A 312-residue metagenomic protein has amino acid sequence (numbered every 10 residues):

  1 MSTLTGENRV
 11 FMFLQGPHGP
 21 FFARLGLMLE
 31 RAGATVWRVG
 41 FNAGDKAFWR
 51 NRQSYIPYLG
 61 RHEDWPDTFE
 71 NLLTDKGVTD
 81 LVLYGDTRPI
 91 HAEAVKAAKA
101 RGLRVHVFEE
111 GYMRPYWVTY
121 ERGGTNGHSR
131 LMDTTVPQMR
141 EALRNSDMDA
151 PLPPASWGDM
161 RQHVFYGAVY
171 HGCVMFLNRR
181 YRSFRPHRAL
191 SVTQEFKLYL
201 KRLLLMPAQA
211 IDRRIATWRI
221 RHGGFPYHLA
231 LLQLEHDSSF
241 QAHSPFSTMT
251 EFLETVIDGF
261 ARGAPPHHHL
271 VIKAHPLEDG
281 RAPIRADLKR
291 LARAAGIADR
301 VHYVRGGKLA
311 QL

Functional and structural regions predicted by a protein language model:
M1-N42: N-terminal subdomain of nucleotide-sugar transferases
V10, T79-D80, Y227, H269: Structural motif
F13, G19-A23, F41-M139, Q311: Active-site and donor-binding regions of nucleotide-sugar-utilizing enzymes
L27-R50, H222-L231: Short, compositionally biased "basic patch" segments
E30, V95, K99, A264: Anion (oxyanion) recognition and catalysis
A32, Y181-L288: Conserved catalytic-core segment of nucleotide-activated headgroup transferases in glycan assembly
G60-D75, R281-L312: Donor nucleotide-activated moiety binding/catalytic core segment of transferases that use nucleotide-activated donors
H106-L204: Active-site-proximal region of nucleotide-activated glycan assembly enzymes, centered on histidine/acidic-rich loops
